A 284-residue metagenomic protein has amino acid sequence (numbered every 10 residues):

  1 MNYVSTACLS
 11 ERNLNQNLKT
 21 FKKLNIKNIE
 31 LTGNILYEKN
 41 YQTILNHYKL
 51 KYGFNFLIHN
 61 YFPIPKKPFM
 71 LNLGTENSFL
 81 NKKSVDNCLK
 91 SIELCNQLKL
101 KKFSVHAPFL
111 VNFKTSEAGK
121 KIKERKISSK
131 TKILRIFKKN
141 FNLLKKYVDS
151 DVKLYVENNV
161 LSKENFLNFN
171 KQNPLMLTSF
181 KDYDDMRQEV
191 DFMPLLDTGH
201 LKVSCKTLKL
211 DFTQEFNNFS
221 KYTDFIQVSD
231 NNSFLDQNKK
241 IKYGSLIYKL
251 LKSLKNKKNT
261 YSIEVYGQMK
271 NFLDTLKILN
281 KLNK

Functional and structural regions predicted by a protein language model:
M1-K90, N96, M193, K284: N-terminal pre-domain/capping segments
M1-N2, L14-K22, K82-K101, N112-R125 (+1 more regions): Histidine-acidic metal/acid-base catalytic patches
V4-S5, N28-E30, L57-I58, K102-H106 (+3 more regions): A structural signal for short, well-ordered beta-strand segments and their strand-loop junctions that often border
T6-L9, N34, N81, N170-P174 (+2 more regions): Short, flexible loop segments at the rims of nucleotide/cofactor-binding pockets, characterized by
C8-S10, G33-I35, F62-I64, A107-V111 (+4 more regions): Active-site-proximal loop/turn and secondary-structure-junction residues that shape catalytic pockets, frequently
Y48-Y61, N140-Y147, F180-E189, Y248-L254: Alpha-helix-loop-beta-strand connector modules within alpha/beta enzyme cores
Y52-F54, K101, S150-V152, N256-N259: A short helix->loop->beta-strand "cap" motif at the edges of active sites that frequently abuts
G74-M193: Active-site acidic/histidine proton-transfer and metal-coordination neighborhood in alpha/beta enzyme cores
